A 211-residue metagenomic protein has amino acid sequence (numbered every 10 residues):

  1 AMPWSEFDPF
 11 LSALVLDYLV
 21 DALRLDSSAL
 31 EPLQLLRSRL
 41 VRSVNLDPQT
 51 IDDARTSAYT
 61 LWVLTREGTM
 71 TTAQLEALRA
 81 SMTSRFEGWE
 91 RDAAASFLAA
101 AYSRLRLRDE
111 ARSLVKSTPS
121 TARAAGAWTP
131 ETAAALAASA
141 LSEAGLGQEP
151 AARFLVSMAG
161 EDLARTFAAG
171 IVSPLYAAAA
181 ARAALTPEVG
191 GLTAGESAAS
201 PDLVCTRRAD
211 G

Functional and structural regions predicted by a protein language model:
A1-G211: Large, well-folded core regions of big proteins
